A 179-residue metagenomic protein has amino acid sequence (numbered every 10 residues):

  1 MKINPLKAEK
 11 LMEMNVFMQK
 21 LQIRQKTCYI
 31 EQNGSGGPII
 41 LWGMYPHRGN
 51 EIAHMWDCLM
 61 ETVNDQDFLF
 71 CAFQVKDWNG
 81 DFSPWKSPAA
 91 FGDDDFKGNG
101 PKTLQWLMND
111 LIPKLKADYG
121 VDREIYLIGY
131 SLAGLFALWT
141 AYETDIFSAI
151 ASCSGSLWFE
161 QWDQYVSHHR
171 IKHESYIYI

Functional and structural regions predicted by a protein language model:
M1-I39, F68-A72: A domain-start/cap signature at the N-terminus of enzymes
R24-T27, G37-D118: Serine-hydrolase catalytic machinery in alpha/beta-hydrolase-like enzymes
G36-P38, Q66, R123-E124, S175: Short coil/turn segments at beta-strand junctions that form active-site/ligand-binding loops
Y119-Y130, I150: Alpha/beta-hydrolase fold nucleophile elbow
V121-R123, I146, H173: Short loop/turn motifs at secondary-structure junctions
G129-A133, A137: Gly/Ala-rich beta-loop-alpha elbow adjacent to hydrolase catalytic centers
W139-A149: Conserved hydrolase catalytic core segment
S154-I179: The feature captures the conserved acid-bearing segment of alpha/beta-hydrolase catalytic domains
